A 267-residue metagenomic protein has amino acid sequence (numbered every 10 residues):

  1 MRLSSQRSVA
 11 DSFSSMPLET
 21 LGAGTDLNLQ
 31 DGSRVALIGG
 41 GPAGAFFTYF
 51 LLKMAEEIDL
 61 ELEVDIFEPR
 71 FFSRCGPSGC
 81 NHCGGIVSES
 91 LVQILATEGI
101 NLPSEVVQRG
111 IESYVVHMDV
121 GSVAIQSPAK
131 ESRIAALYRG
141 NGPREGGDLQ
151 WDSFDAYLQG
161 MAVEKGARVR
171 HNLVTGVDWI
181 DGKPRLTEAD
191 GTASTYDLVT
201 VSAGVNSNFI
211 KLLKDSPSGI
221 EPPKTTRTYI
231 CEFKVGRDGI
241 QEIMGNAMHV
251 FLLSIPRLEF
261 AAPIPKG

Functional and structural regions predicted by a protein language model:
M1-E19: Glycine/serine-rich phosphate-binding loop and adjoining beta1-alpha1 elements at the start of nucleotide-handling
G24-A43, D65-F67: Beta1/beta-strand and adjacent pyrophosphate-binding region of the FAD-binding site in flavoprotein oxidoreductases
A43, F72, N206: Conserved Rossmann-like nucleotide-cofactor binding loop
F50-K53, D152, Y157-G267: Predominantly flavin-linked oxidoreductase catalytic cores and closely associated redox partners
L52-N81: Glycine-rich FAD pyrophosphate-binding loop
F71-V123: N-terminal FAD cofactor-binding segment of flavoenzymes
C83-E89, E131-G160, N208: Short beta-strand to alpha-helix junction loop
G84, G99, V123-E145, S218-G219 (+1 more regions): Charged, glycine/proline-rich intrinsically disordered loops and linkers
